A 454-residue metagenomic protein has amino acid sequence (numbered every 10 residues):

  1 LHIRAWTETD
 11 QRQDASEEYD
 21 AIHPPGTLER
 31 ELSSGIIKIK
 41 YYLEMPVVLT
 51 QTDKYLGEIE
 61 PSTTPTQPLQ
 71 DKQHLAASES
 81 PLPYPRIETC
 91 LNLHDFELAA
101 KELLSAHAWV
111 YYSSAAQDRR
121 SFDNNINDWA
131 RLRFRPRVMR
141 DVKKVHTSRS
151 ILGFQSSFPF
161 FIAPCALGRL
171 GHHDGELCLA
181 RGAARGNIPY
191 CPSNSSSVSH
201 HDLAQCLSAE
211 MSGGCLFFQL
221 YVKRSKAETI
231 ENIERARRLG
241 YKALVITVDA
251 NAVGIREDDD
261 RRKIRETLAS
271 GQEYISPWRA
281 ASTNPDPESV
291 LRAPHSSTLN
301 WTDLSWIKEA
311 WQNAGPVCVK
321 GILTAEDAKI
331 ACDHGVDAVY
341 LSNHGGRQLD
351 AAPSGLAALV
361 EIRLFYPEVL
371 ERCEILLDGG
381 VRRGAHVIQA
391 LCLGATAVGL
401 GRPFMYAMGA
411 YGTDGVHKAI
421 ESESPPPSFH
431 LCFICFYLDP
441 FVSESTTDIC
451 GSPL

Functional and structural regions predicted by a protein language model:
H2-S78: Histidine-anchored, small-residue-rich loop motif
D53-G153, E266-A281, P285-L299, L454: An N-cap/entry alpha-helix motif that binds or orients negatively charged groups
S114, G168, H172, P192-S195 (+5 more regions): Glycine- and other small-residue-rich loops at beta-strand/loop junctions that grip anionic moieties
N125, A351-F365, M408-F429, D439-G451: C-terminal helical cap(s) of enzyme catalytic domains, especially alpha/beta-barrels
S156-V198: Glycine-rich active-site/cofactor-binding loop and its immediate structural neighborhood
P159-L167, C215-Y221, S289-V290, A314: Short, basic, glycine/proline-bearing loop/turn elements
R181, C206, S212, R224-L377 (+1 more regions): Alpha/beta enzyme core
R185-E228: A gly/proline- and charged-residue-enriched helix-loop-helix capping module
